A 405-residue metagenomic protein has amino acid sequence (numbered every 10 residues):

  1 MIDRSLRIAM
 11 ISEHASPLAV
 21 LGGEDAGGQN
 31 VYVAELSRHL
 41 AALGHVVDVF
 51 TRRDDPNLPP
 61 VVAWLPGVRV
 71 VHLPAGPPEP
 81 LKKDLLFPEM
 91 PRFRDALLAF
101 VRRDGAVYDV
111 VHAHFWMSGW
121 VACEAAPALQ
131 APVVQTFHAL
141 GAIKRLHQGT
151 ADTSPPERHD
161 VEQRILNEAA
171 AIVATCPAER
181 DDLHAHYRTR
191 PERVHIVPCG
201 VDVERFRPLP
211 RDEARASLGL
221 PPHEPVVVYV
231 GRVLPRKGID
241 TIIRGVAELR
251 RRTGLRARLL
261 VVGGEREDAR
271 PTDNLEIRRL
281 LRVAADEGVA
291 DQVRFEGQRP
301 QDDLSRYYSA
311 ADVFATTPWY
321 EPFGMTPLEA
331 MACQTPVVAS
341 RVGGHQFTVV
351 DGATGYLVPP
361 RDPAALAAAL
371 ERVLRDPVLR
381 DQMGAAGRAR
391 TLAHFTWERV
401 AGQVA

Functional and structural regions predicted by a protein language model:
M1-H72: N-terminal subdomain of nucleotide-sugar transferases
A178, G200: Carbohydrate-associated surface elements
R207-L220: A short helix/loop element that forms part of the nucleotide-sugar donor recognition site in Leloir-type
P221-K237, I243-V246, L260: Conserved donor-binding/catalytic core segment of Leloir-type glycosyltransferases
Q298, R306-A311: Short alpha-helical donor nucleotide-sugar binding micro-motif in glycosyltransferases
W319: Aromatic "clamp/platform" in nucleotide-sugar-dependent glycosyltransferases that forms part of the donor/acceptor
P336-A339, V349: Short hydrophobic beta-strand element within catalytic cores of glycosyltransferases and related nucleotide-activated
D351-G352, Y356-P363, R372-V378: Conserved acidic donor-binding segment of nucleotide-sugar-dependent glycosyltransferases
